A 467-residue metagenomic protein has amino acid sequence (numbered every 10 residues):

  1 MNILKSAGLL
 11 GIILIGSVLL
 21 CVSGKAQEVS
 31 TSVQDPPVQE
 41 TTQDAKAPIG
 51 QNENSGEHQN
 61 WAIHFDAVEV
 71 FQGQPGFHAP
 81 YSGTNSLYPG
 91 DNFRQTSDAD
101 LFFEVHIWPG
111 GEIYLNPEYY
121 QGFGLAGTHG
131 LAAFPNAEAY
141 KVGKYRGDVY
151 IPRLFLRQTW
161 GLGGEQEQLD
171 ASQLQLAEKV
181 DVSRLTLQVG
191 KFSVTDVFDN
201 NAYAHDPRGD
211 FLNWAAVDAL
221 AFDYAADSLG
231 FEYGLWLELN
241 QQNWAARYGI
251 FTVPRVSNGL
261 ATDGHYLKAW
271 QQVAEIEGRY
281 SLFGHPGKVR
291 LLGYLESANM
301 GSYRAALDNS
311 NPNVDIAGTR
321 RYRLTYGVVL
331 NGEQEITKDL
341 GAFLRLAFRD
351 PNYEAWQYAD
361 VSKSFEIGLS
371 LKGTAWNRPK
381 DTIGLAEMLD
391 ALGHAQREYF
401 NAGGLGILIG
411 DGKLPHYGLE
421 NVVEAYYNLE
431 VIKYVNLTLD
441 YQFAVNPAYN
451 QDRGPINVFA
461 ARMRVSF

Functional and structural regions predicted by a protein language model:
C21-N92, F102, H106-W108, E112 (+2 more regions): N-terminal periplasmic/intermembrane-space "pro-region" immediately following the signal or transit peptide
W61, Q95-L101, Y150-L156, L185 (+8 more regions): Hydrophobic, lipid-facing positions within transmembrane beta-strands of outer-membrane proteins
I63, A67-F71, L115-Y119, L187-K191 (+9 more regions): Transmembrane beta-barrel strands of outer-membrane/channel proteins
P75, G110-I113, G163-E167, N243-Y248 (+5 more regions): Repeated loop/turn-to-beta-strand initiation elements of outer-membrane beta-barrel proteins
V105-I107, P117, Q158-W160, K191 (+7 more regions): Residue-level signature of outer-membrane beta-barrel architecture
H129-R146, Y150, G163-Q271, E275 (+2 more regions): Surface-exposed coil loops of outer-membrane beta-barrel proteins
P152-E165, L385, P455-F467: Outer-membrane beta-barrel "beta-signal"
E277, L292-Y322, F343, D350 (+1 more regions): Outer membrane beta-barrel transmembrane domains
